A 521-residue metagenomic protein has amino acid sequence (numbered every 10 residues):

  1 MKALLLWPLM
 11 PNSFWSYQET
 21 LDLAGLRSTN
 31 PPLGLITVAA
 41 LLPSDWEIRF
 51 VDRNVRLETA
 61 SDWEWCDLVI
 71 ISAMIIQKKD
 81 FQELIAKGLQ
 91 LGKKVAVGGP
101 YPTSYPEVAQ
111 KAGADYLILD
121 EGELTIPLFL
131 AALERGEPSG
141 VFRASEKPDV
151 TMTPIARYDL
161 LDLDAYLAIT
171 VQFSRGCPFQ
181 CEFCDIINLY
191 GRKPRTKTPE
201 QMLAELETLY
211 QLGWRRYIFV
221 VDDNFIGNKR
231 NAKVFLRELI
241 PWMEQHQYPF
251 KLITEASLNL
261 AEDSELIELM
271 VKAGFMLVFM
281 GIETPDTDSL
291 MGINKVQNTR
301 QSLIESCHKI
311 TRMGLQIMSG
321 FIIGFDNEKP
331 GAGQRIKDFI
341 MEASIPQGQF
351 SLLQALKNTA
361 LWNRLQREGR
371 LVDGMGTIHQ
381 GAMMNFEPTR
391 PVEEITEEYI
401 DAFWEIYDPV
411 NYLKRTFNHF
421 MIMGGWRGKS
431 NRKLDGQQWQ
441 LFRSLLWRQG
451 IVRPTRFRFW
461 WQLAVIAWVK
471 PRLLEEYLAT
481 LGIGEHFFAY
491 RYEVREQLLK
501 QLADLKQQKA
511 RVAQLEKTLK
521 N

Functional and structural regions predicted by a protein language model:
M1-W214: Acidic, low-complexity intrinsically disordered segments
K2-L5, G25, E47, D62 (+3 more regions): Radical SAM enzyme core and accessory elements
L5, I71, V220-D222, M280 (+1 more regions): Conserved beta-strand positions
M10-S16, S104-V108, K229-R230, D288-I293 (+4 more regions): Flexible glycine/acidic-rich beta-alpha junction loops that bind and position SAM and/or redox cofactors in anaerobic
V51-V55, S145-A156, Q316, E328-S351 (+1 more regions): A C-terminal junction/extension of Radical SAM enzymes
A96, I118, V141-F142, I253 (+3 more regions): Structural detector of well-ordered beta-strand residues that form the stable sheet scaffold of enzyme domains
V108-L128, L269-L277, R335-F350: Structural recognition of alpha->loop->beta junctions
P154-M318, I323-D338, Q366, G374: Radical SAM [4Fe-4S] cluster-binding motif and immediate context
